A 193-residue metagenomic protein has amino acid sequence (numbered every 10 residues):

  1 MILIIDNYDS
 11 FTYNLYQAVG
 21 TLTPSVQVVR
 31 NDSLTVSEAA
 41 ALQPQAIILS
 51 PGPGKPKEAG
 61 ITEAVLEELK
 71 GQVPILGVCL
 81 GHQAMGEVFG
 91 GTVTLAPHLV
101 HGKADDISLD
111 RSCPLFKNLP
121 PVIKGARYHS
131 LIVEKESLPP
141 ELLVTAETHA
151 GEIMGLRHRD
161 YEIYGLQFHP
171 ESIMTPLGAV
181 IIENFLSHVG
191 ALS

Functional and structural regions predicted by a protein language model:
M1-L3: Extreme N-terminal starter segment of soluble prokaryotic enzymes
Y16-S25: Two-component/phosphorelay signaling modules centered on CheY-like receiver
S25-N31: Short hydrophobic/Thr-rich beta-strand motif most characteristic of the beta2 strand and flanking loop of CheY-like
T35-Q43, S137: Short amphipathic alpha-helix with an adjacent loop that forms part of the alpha/beta core around
Q43-P44, P170: Proline-aspartate-enriched helix->loop->beta-strand connector
P44-C113, K117, I182-N184: Cysteine-nucleophile active-site neighborhood
C113-D160: Catalytic beta-strand/loop cores that center a nucleophilic Ser/Cys/Thr and support acyl-enzyme chemistry
I173-S193: Acyltransferase
